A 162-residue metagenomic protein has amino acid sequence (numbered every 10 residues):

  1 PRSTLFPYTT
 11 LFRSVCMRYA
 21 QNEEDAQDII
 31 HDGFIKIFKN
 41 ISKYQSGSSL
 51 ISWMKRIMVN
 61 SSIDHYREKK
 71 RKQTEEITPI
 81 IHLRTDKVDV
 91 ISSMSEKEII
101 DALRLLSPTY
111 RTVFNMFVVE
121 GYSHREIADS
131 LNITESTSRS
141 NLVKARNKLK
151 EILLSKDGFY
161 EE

Functional and structural regions predicted by a protein language model:
P1-T10: Single conserved hydrophobic/aromatic residue that forms the stacking wall/gate of nucleotide- or nucleobase-binding
R13-D32, E135, G158-E162: Short, charged helix-capping/linker segments at alpha-helix termini
S14, D28-I35, S48-N60: Structural recognition of an alpha-helix C-terminal capping motif at a helix-to-coil junction
R18-Q21, D32-S49, K69: Sigma70-family region 2
S42-Q45, R56-E76, K144: Arg/Lys-rich amphipathic alpha helix in sigma70-family domain 2
H65-D86, V90, M94: Short, basic/polar amphipathic helix motif occurring as a linker/hinge flanking DNA-binding modules in transcription
V113-F117: A short pre-motif secondary-structure segment
D129-N132, R146-E162: C-terminal edge and immediately downstream basic/flexible tail or linker adjoining helix-turn-helix-like DNA-binding
